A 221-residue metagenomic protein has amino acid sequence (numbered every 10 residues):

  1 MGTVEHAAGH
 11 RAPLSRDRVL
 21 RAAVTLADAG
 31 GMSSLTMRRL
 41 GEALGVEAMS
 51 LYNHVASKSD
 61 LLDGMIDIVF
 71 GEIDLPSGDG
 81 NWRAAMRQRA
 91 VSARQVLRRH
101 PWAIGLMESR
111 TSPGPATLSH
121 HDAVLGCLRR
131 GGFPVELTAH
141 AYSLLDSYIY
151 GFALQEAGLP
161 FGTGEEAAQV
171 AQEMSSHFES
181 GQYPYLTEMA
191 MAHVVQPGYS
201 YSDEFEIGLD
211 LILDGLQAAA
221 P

Functional and structural regions predicted by a protein language model:
M1-L14, D74, P184-H193: N-terminal intrinsically disordered/low-complexity leader segments
M1-V46, V55-D63: Basic, helix-initiating cap at the start of DNA-binding domains
R18-T25, D60-L75, A85-Q95, S119 (+1 more regions): Alpha-helical structural segments
H54-V55, A141: Residues in the recognition helix of alpha-helical DNA-binding motifs
D74-S119, V135-T138: Hydrophobic alpha-helical connector segments
H120-L144, Y148, F152-S175, M189 (+3 more regions): Hydrophobic alpha-helical bundle segments that form small-molecule/ligand-binding pockets
S202-P221: A hydrophobic membrane-anchoring alpha-helix module
